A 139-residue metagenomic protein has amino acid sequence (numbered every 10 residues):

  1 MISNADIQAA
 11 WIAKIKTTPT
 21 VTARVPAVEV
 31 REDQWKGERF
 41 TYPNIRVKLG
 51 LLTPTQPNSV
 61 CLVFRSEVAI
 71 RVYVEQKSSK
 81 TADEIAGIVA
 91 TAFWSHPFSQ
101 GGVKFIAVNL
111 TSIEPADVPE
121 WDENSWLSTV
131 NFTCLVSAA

Functional and structural regions predicted by a protein language model:
M1-V60, K80, H96-I106: Small/polar-rich, solvent-exposed N-terminal microdomains that initiate assembly or binding
A23, T91-A139: Acidic-leaning, charged glycine-interspersed low-complexity segments
P43-I45, V68, V108, V130: A broad, low-specificity signal marking well-ordered, structured residues that form hydrophobic/aromatic
L49-L52, F64-A69, V89-A92: Short, low-complexity, polar/charged sequence segments that are solvent-exposed and flexible
C61, E75-W94: Extracellular/virion structural assembly segments
C61-K77, S125-S137: Oligomerization/assembly interface segments of phage tail-like spikes and tubes
